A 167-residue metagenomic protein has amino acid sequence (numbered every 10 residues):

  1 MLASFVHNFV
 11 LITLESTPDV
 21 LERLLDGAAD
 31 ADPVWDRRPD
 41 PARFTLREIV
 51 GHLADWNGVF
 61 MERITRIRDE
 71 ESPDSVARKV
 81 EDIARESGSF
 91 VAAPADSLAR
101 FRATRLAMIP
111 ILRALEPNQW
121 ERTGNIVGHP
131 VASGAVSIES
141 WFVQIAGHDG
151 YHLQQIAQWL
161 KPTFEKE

Functional and structural regions predicted by a protein language model:
M1-L14: Terminal targeting/low-complexity segments that flank the catalytic cores of oxidoreductases
F9, P33-R37, A92-L98: Short helix-to-loop capping/linker segments positioned immediately adjacent to catalytic or ligand/cofactor-binding
L11, E15, V50, A54 (+4 more regions): Short amphipathic alpha-helical segments with heptad-repeat character
T13-T17, R23-D26, I83-R122: Acidic/histidine-rich alpha-helical segments that form the ligand environment of transition-metal centers
S16-L21, L25-W35, P39-P41: Long, hydrophobic N-terminal alpha-helical segment
V20-G27, V59, R63, E70 (+3 more regions): Amphipathic, soluble alpha-helical interaction motifs
P33-A84, T123-E167: Short, contiguous alpha-helical
